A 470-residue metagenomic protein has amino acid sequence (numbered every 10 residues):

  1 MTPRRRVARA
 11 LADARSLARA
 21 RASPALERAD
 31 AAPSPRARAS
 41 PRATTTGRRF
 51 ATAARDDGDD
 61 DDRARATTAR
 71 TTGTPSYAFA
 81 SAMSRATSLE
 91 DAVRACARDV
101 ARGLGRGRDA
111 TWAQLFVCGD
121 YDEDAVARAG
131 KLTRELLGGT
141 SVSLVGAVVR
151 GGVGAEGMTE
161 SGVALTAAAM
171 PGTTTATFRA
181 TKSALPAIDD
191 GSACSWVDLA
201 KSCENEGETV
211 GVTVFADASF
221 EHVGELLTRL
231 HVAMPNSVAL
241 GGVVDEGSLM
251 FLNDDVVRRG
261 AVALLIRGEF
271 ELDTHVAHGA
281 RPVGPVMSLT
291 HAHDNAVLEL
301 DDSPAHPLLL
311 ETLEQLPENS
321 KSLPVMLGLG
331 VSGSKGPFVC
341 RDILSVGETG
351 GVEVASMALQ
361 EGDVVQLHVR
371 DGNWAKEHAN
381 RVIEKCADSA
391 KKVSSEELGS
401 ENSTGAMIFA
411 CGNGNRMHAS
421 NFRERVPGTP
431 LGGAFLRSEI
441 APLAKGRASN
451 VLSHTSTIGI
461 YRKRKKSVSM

Functional and structural regions predicted by a protein language model:
M1, P41-A43, R48-D56, A64-T72: N-terminal mitochondrial targeting presequences
M1-A37, A64: N-terminal chloroplast transit peptides
V7, D60-F79: N-terminal intrinsically disordered, low-complexity tails enriched in polar/charged
A8, A14, S23, G47 (+2 more regions): Generic N-terminal initiation segments characterized by hydrophobic and/or small/turn-forming residues
R9, L26, T52-G58: Short linear motifs centered on Gly/Pro in flexible linkers and helix caps
A14, A31, D57-R63, V100 (+2 more regions): Short linear motifs in intrinsically disordered/low-complexity regions
L17, P24, P35, P41 (+3 more regions): Compositionally biased regions
R70-W112, V117-A406, A410-R425, T429 (+1 more regions): Small-residue-enriched flexible segments
